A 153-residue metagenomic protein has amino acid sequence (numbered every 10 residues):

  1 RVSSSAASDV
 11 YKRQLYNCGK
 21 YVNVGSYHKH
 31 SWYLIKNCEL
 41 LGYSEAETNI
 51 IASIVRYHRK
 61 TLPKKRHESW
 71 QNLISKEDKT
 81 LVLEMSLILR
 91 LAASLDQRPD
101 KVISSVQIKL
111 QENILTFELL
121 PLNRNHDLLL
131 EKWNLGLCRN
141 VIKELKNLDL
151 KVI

Functional and structural regions predicted by a protein language model:
R1-A7, Y11: Single conserved hydrophobic/aromatic residue that forms the stacking wall/gate of nucleotide- or nucleobase-binding
Y16: Conserved phosphate/oxyanion-binding catalytic-loop motifs
K20-H28: Active-site metal-coordination segments of metallo-dependent hydrolases
Y27-L41: An active-site-proximal "capping" alpha-helix that borders the catalytic cofactor pocket
E45-I108: Histidine/acidic-rich helix-loop-helix segments that form or flank divalent-metal centers in metalloenzyme catalytic
L95-L150: Low-complexity, glycine/alanine/valine/leucine- and proline-rich hydrophobic stretches
